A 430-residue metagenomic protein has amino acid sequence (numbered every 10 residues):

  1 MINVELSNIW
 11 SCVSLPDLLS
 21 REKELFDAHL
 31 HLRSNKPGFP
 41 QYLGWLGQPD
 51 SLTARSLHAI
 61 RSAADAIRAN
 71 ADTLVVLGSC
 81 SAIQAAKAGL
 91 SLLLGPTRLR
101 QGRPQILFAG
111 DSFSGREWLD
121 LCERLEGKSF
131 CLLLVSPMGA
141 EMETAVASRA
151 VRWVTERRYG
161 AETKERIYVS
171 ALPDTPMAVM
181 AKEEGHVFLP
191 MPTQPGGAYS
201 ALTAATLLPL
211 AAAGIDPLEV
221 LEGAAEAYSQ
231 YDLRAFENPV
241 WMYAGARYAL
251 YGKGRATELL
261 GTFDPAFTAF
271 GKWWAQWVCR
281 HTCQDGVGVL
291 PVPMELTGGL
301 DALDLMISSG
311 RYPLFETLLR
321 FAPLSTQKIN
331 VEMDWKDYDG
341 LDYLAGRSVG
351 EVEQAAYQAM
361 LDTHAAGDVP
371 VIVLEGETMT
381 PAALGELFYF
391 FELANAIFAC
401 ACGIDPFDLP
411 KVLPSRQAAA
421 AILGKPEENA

Functional and structural regions predicted by a protein language model:
M1-D65, E332-Y343, A401: Extended, charge-enriched "interface" segments that sit outside catalytic cores
A59, R158-E316, D408-A430: Active-site phosphate/pyrophosphate-binding segments
R61-L233, A421: Glycine-rich phosphate-binding loops that contact phosphosugars or nucleotide phosphates
S62-A63, G115-E123, A244-Y248, R320 (+1 more regions): Short, charged beta->alpha transition segments
A82-A85, G115-E117, A140-M142, T175-A178 (+4 more regions): Flexible loop/turn segments at secondary-structure boundaries
S91-L94, E123-L125, R149-V151, E183-G185 (+4 more regions): Short, solvent-exposed amphipathic alpha-helical segments in soluble enzyme and RNA/protein-processing domains
V292-M379: Helicase-primase coupling helices
G376, A383-A430: Generic C-terminus detector
